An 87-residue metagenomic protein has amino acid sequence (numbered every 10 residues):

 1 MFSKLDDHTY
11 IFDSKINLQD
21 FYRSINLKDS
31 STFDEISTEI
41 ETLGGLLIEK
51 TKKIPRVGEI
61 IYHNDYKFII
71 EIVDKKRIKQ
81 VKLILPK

Functional and structural regions predicted by a protein language model:
M1-K87: Cytosolic regulatory modules rich in charged/polar residues
